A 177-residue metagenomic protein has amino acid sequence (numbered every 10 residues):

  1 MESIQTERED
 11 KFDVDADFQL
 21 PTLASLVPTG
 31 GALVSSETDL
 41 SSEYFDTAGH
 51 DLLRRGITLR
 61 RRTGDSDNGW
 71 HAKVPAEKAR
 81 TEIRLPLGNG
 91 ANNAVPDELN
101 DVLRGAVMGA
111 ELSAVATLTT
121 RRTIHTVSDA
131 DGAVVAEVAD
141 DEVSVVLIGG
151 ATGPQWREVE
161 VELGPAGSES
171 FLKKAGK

Functional and structural regions predicted by a protein language model:
M1-K177: Phosphate-end processing signature that detects enzymes handling 5′-triphosphorylated RNA and polyphosphate
